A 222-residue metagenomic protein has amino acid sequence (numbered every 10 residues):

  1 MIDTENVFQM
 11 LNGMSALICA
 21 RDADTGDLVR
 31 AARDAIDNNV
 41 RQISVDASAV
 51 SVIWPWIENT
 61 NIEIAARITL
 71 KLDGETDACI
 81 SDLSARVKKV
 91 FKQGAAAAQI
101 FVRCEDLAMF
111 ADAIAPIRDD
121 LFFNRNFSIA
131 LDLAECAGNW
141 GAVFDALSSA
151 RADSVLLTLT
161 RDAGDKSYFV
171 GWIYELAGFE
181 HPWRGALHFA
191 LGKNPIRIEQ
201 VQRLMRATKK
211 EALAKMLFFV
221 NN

Functional and structural regions predicted by a protein language model:
I2-N38, V50-V52, I62, R67-L187 (+1 more regions): Alpha/beta enzyme core
I43-S48: N-terminal glycine-rich phosphate/pyrophosphate-binding loops that anchor nucleotide-derived ligands and cofactors
I57: Active-site catalytic pocket residues across diverse enzymes, especially alpha/beta-hydrolases
